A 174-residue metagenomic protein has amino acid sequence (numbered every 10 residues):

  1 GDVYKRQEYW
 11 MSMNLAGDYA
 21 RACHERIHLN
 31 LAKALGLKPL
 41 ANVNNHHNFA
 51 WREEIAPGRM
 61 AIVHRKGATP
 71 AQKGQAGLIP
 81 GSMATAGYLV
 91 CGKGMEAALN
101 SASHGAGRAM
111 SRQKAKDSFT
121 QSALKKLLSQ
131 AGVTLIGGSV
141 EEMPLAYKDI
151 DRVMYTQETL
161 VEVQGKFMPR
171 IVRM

Functional and structural regions predicted by a protein language model:
G1-Y4: Short, small-residue-biased leader/transition segments that mark boundaries at the very start of proteins
Q7, N14-P80, E158, E162-M174: C-terminal accessory segment of soluble enzyme catalytic cores
W10-R21, K114, S139-M143: Hydrophobic alpha-helical scaffolding
D18, A22, R26, A97 (+3 more regions): Conserved active-site and cofactor/substrate-binding residues in soluble primary-metabolism enzymes
I27, G105, V153: A residue-level signal for conserved active-site and pocket-lining positions in enzyme catalytic cores
A84-L99: Short, hydrophobic/aliphatic alpha-helical segments
M95-Q130: Catalytic phosphate/nucleotide-handling subdomain of diverse soluble enzymes
S129-M174: Long, Lys/Arg- and hydrophobic-enriched amphipathic alpha-helices
